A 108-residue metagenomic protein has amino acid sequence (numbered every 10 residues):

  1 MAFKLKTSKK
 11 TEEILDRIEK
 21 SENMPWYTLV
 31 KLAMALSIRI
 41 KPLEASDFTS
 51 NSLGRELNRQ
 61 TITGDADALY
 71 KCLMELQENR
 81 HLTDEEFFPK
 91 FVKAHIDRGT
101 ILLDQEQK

Functional and structural regions predicted by a protein language model:
M1, S8-T28, L32, E56-R59 (+1 more regions): Surface-exposed, Lys/Arg-rich phosphate-binding patches that contact polyanionic backbones
K6-T7, D65: A generic short alpha-helical patch detector that favors 3-5-residue windows in or near N-terminal regions
E12-L15, E22, S37-I38, L43 (+2 more regions): Membrane-topology and secretion signals of cell-surface/extracellular proteins
N23-P25, N51, T61-A66, T83 (+1 more regions): Short, surface-exposed loop and linker segments with low hydrophobicity and enrichment for Pro/Ser/Thr
M24-F48, D104: Short, basic amphipathic alpha-helical segments that act as recognition/interaction helices in nucleic-acid-binding
W26-M34, A66, Y70, V92: Short runs of predominantly hydrophobic/aromatic residues within well-ordered alpha helices that form helix-helix
R39-N79: Short, positively charged interaction helices/loops
Q77-K108: Low-complexity intrinsically disordered segments
